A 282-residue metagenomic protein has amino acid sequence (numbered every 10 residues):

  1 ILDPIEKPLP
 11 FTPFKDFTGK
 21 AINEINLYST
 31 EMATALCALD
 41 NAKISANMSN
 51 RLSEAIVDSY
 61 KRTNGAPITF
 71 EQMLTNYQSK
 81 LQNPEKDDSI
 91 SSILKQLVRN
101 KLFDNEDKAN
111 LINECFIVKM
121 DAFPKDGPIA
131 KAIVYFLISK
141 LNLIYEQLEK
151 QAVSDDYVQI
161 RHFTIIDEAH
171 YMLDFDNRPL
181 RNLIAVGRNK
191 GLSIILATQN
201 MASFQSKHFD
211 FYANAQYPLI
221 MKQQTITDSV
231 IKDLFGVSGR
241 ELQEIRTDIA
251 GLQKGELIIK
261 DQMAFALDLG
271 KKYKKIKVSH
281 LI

Functional and structural regions predicted by a protein language model:
I1-L192, Q205-H208, D248-F265: P-loop NTPase motor domains
K43-N47, F204-I282: P-loop NTPase motor core of the ASCE superfamily
T198-Q199: H-loop/switch region of ABC-family ATPase nucleotide-binding domains
